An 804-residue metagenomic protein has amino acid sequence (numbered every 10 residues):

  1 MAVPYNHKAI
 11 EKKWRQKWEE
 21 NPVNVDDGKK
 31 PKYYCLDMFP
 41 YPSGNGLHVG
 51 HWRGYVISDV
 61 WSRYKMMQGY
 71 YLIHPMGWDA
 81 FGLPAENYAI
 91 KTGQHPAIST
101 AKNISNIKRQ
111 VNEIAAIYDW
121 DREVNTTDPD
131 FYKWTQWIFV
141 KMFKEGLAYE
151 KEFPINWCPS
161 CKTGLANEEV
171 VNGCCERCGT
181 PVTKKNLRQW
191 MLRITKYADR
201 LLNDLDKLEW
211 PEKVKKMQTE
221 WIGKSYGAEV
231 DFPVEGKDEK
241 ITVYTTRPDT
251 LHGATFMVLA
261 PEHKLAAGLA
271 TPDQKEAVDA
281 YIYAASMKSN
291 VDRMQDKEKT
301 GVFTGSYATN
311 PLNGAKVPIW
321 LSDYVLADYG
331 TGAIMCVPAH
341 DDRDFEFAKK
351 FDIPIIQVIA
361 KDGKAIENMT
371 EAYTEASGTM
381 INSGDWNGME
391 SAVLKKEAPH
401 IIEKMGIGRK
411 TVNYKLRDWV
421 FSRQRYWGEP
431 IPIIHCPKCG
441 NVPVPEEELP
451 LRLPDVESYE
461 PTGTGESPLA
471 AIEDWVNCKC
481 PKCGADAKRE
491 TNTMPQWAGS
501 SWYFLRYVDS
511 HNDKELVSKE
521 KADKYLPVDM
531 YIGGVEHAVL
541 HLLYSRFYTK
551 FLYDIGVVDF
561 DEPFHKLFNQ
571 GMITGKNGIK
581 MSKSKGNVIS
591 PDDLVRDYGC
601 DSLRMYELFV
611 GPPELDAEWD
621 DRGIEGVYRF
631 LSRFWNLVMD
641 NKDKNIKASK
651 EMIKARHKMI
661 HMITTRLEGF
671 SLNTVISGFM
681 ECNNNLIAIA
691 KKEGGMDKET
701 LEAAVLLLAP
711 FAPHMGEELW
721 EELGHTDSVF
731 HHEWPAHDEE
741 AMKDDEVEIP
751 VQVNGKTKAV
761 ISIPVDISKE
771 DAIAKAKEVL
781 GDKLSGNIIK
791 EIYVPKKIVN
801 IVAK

Functional and structural regions predicted by a protein language model:
M1-M38, M66-P75, S99-N106, W210 (+3 more regions): Conserved oxyanion/phosphate-binding beta-strand-loop segments in alpha/beta enzyme cores
M1-N21, V25-K32, A260-H263, P272-K275 (+9 more regions): Basic, alpha-helical terminal appendages of large translation-related enzymes
P4, K12-K13, K17-N21, K91-I241 (+11 more regions): Residue patterns forming the tRNA-binding/recognition surfaces of aminoacyl-tRNA synthetases and related DALR
D26-Q94, E123-I138, C161, T245-T246 (+2 more regions): N-terminal catalytic cores of NTP/NDP-binding nucleotidyl/phosphoryl-transfer enzymes
S58, Y71, H263-D362, E367 (+1 more regions): Catalytic alpha/beta core of large soluble enzyme barrels
D79, K144-N156, K410-C439, Q496 (+4 more regions): Helix-rich, typically C-terminal accessory recognition domains appended to large enzymatic cores
T195, R200-K224, A260-V302, E447-K479 (+1 more regions): Amphipathic alpha-helical
S306-L312, K316-Y329, V358, V476-P613: Alpha-helical recognition segments enriched in aromatics with Gly/Pro capping that present substrate-recognition
